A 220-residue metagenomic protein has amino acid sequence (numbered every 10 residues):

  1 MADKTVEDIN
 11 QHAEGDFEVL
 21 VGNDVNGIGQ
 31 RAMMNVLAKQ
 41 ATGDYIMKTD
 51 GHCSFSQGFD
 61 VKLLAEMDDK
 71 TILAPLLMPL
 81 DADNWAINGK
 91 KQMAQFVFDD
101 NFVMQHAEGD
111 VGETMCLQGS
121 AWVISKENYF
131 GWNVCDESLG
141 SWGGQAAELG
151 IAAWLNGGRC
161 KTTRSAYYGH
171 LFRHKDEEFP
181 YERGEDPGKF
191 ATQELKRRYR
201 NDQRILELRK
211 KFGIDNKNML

Functional and structural regions predicted by a protein language model:
M1-N216: Catalytic cores of eukaryotic secretory-pathway lumenal/extracellular enzymes that build and remodel glycoconjugates
M219-L220: Long, compositionally biased intrinsically disordered regions
